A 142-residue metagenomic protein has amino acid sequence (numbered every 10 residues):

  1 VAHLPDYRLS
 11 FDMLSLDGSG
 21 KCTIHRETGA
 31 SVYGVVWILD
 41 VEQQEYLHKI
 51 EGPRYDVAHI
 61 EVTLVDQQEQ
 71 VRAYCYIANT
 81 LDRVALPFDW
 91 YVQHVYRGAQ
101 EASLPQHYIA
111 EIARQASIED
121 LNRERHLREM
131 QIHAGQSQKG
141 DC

Functional and structural regions predicted by a protein language model:
V1-C142: Glycine-aromatic micro-motifs
